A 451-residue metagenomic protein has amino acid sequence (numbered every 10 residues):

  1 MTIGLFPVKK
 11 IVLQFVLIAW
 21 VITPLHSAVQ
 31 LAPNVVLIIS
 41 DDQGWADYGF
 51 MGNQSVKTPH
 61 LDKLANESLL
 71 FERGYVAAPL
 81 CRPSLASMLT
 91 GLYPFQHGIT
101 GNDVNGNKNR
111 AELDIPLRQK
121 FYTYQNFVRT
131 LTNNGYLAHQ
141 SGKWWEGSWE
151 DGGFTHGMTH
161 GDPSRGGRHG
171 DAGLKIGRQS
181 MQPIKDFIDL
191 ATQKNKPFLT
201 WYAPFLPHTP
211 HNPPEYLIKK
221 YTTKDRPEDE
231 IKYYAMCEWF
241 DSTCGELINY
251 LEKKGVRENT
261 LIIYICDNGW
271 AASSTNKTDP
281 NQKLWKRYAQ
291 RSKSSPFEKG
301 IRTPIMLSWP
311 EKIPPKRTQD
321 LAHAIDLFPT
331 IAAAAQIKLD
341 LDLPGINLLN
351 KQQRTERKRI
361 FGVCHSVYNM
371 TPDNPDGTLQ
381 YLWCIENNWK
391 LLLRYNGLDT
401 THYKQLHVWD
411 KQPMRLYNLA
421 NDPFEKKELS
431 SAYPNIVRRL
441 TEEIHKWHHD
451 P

Functional and structural regions predicted by a protein language model:
T2-F15: Bacterial N-terminal signal peptides that target proteins for export
F6, V21-I22, A28: Alpha/beta-hydrolase fold catalytic core
V12-P24: Bacterial N-terminal signal peptides
S27-R415, P423-D450: Formylglycine-dependent sulfatase
